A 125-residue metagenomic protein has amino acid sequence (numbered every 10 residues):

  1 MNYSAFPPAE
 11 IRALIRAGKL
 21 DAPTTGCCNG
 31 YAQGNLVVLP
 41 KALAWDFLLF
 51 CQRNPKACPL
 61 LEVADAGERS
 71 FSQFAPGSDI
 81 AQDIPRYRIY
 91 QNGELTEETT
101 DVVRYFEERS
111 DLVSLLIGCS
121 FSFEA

Functional and structural regions predicted by a protein language model:
N2-A9, P76-I84, E124: Short, mixed-charge, low-aromatic patches
Y3-D65: A structured, charge-rich N-terminal accessory region that forms the first stable segment of a protein and links
G34-P40, S110-G118: Short cationic amphipathic helices and targeting signals
D46, F121-S122: Short Gly/charged-rich anion-binding patches and loops
F47-L116: A glycine-rich, hydrophobic loop/mini-helix early in the fold
L112, S122-A125: Internal, well-folded beta-alpha domain core
